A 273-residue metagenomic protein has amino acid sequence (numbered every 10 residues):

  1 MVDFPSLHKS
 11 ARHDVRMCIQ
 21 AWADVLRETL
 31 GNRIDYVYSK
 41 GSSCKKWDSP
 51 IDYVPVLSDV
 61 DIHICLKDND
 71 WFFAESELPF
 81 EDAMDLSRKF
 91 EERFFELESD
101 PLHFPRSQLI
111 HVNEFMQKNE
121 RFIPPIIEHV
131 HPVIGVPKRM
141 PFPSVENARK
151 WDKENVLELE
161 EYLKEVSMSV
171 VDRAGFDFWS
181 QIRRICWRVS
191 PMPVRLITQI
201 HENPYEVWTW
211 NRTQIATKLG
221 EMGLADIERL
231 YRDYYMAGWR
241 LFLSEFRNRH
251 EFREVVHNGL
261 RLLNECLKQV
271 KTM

Functional and structural regions predicted by a protein language model:
M1-K40, I227, T272-M273: Helical scaffold of the NTase/Pol beta-like nucleotidyltransferase catalytic core
V2-D14, A74-R183: Conserved NTP/Mg2+-binding pocket subregion across the NTase superfamily
H13-Q20, D24, F80, M84 (+3 more regions): Short, well-ordered alpha-helical segments
W22-L30, D82-E98, L263-V270: Hydrophobic, Leu/Ile/Phe/Ala-enriched alpha-helical segments that form helix-helix packing faces
A23-V60, L66-A74: Active-site nucleotide-donor binding segment shared across nucleotidyl transfer reactions
K46-P50, E114-R121, G238-W239: Short, solvent-exposed polar/charged micro-motifs at secondary-structure junctions
W47, I127, N264-L267: Residue-level detector of alpha-helical secondary structure
P141-M273: Conserved nucleotidyltransferase catalytic core and NTase-mimicking acidic/glycine-rich helix/loop elements in nucleic
